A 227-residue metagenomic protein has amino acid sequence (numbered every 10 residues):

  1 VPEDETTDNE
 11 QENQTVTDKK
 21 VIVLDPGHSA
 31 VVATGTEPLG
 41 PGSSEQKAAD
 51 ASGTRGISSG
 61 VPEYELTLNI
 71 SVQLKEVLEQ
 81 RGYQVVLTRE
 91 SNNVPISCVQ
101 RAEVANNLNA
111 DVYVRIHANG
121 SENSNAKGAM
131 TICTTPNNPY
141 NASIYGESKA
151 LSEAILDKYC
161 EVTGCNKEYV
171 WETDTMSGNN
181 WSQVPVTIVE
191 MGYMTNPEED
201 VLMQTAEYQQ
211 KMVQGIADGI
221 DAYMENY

Functional and structural regions predicted by a protein language model:
D8-A102, L108, T135: Active-site histidine-acidic residue metal-binding/catalytic motifs, centered on HxH/HExxH-like signatures
H28-V31, E63, S91-P95, A118-N123 (+4 more regions): Solvent-exposed loop/turn segments at secondary-structure junctions within structured extracellular/periplasmic domains
T36-S58, S121-K149, A154: A short, glycine/acidic-enriched catalytic loop
V61-N69, N92-V99, A142-A150, M203-K211: Soluble non-cytosolic domains of exported or imported proteins
V72-Q84, N106-A110, A118, L156-C165 (+3 more regions): Sec-exported extracytoplasmic/periplasmic mature domains
C98-D111, M176-S182: Mature extracellular/periplasmic domains of secretome proteins
R115-N123, I132-C133, K167-Y227: Active-site-adjacent mobile loop/cap segments within catalytic or ligand-binding domains
G146-E172: Active-site-adjacent substrate-binding region of metalloamidase/peptidase-like peptide-processing proteins
